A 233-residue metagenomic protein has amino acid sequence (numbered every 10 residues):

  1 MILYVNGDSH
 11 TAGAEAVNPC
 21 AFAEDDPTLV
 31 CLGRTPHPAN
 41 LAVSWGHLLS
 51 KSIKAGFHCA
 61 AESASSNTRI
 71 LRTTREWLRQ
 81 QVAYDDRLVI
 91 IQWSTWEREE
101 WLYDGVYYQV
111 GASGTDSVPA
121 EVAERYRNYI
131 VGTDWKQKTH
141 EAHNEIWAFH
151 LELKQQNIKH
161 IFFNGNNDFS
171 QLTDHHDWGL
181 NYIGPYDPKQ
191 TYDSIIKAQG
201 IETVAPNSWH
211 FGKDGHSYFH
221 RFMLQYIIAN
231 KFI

Functional and structural regions predicted by a protein language model:
M1-R69, T73, G212, Y218: Serine-esterase "nucleophile elbow" of acetyl-processing enzymes
R75-I233: Alpha-helical cap/lid subdomain in secreted, periplasmic, or secretory-pathway luminal O-acyl-processing enzymes
